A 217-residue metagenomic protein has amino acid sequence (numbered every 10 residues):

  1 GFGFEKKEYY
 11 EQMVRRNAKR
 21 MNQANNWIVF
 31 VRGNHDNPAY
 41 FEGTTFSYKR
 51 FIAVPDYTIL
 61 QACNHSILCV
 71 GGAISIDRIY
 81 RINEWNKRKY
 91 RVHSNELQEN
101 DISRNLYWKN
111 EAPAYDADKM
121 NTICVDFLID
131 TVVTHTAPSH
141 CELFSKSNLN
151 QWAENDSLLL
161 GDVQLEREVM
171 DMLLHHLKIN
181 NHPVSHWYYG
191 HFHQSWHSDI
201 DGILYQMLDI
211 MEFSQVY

Functional and structural regions predicted by a protein language model:
G1-C63, Q151-E154, L158-L159, V163-V169 (+2 more regions): Core catalytic region of metal-dependent phosphoesterases/phosphodiesterases, especially metallo-beta-lactamase-like
G1-G3, N34-N37, A73-I74, A137-S139 (+1 more regions): Catalytic metal-binding/acid-base residues of hydrolase active sites
E5-K7, A39-E42, I79, C141-F144 (+1 more regions): Short glycine-/acidic-enriched loop or helix-start segments at secondary-structure transitions that form or flank
V31-G33, V70, L208: Generic beta-sheet signal
Y57-T58, G71-I76, M211: A short, sequence-level motif marking secondary-structure junctions
Q61-C63, D171-N180, F192-Y217: Binuclear metal-dependent phosphoesterase catalytic core
H65-E168: Active-site-proximal loop/helix segment associated with metal-binding centers of metalloenzymes
L128-P138, H175-Y189: Proline-aspartate-enriched helix->loop->beta-strand connector
